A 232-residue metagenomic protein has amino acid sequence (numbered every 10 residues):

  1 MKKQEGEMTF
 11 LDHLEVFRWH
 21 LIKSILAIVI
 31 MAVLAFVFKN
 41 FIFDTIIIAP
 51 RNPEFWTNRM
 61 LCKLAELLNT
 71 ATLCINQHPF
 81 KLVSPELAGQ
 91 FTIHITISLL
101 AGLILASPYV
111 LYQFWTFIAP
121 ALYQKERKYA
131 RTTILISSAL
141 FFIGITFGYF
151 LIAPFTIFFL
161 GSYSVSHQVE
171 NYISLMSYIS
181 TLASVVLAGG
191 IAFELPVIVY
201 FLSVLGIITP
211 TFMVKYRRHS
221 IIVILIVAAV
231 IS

Functional and structural regions predicted by a protein language model:
M1-S232: Membrane topogenic/interface segments and analogous intrinsically disordered interaction regions
